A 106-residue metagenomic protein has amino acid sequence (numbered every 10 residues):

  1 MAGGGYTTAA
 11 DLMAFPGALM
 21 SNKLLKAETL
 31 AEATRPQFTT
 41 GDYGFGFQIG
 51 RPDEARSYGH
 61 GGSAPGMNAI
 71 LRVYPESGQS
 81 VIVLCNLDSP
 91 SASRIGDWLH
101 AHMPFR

Functional and structural regions predicted by a protein language model:
M1-R106: Catalytic loop of the DD-peptidase/beta-lactamase superfamily, centered on the K-T-G motif and neighboring
